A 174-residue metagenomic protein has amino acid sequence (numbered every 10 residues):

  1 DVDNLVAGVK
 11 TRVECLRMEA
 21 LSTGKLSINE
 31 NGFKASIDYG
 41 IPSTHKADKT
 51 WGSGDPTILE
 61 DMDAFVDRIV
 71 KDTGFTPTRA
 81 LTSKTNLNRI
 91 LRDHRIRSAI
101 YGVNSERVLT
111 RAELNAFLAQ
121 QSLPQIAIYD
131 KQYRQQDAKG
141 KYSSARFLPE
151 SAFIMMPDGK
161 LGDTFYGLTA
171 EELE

Functional and structural regions predicted by a protein language model:
V2: Basic, alpha-helical interaction scaffolds
L5: RNA-binding accessory domains that recognize and position tRNA/RNA substrates
E14-N31: Short, glycine/acidic-rich hinge or "gate" loops at secondary-structure transitions that mediate conformational
S22, E30, D38, T50-G52 (+3 more regions): Intrinsically disordered, low-complexity segments enriched in small/polar residues
S27, A35, S43-K46, D55-T57 (+3 more regions): Polar low-complexity intrinsically disordered regions enriched in Ser/Thr and small residues
F33-E113, F117: Extended, solvent-exposed, turn-rich assembly/linker loops in the middle of proteins
R97, G102-E174: Sequence/fold signature of self-assembling virion shell proteins
